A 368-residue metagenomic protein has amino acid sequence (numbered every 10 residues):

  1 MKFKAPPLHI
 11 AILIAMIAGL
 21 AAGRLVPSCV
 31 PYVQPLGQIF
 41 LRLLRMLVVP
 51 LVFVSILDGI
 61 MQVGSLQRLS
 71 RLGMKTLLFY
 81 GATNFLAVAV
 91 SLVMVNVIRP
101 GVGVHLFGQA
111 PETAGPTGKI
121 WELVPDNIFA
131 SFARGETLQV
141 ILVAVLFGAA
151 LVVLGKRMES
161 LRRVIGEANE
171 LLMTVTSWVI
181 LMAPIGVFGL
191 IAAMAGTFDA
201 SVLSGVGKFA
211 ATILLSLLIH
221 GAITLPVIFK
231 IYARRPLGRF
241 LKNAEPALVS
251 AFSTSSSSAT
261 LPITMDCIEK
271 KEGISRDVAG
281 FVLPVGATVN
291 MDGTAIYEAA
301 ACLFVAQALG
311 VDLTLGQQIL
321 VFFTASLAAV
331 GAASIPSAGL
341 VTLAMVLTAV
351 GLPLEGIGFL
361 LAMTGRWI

Functional and structural regions predicted by a protein language model:
K2-F3, H9, L13-R24, L41-L44 (+1 more regions): Signature of multi-pass transmembrane helix bundles
L20, L51-D58, Q67, L92 (+8 more regions): Transmembrane alpha-helix boundary and packing residues in multipass membrane permease domains and related
P27, M61-R68, L154-E159, E167 (+4 more regions): Juxtamembrane helix-boundary/capping and inter-helix hinge elements in multi-pass membrane proteins
C29-V33, S70, A200-K208, R235-E245 (+2 more regions): Membrane-water interface of transmembrane alpha-helices in multipass transporters/channels
L43, G81-F85, L214, L218 (+5 more regions): Hydrophobic transmembrane alpha-helical segments of multi-pass transport and channel proteins
R68-K75, T174-L181, K270-G286, L315-Q317 (+1 more regions): Membrane-interface alpha-helices at helix entry/exit sites of multi-pass transporters
P246-A329: Helix-loop-helix junctions within the multi-pass membrane cores of secondary transporters/permeases
A299-I368: Transmembrane alpha-helical segments and their short flanking loops that form helix-hairpins/helix-helix interfaces
